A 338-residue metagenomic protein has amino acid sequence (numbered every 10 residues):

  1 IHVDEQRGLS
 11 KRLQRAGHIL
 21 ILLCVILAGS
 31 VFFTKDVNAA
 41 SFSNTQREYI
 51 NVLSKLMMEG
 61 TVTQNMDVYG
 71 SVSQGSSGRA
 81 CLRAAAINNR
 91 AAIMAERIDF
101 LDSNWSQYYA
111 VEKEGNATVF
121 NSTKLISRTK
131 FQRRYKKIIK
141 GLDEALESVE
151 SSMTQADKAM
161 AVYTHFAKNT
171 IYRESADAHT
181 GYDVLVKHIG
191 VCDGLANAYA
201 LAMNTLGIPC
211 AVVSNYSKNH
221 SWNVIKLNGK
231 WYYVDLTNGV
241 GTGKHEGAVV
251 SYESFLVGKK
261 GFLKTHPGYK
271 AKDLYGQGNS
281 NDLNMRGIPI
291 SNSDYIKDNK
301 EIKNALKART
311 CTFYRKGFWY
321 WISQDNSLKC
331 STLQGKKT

Functional and structural regions predicted by a protein language model:
I1-R12: N-terminal secretory signal peptides that target proteins for export/translocation
R7, F33-K140, F318, C330-G335: Linear, non-domain "peripheral" regions
Q14-K35: Sec-dependent N-terminal signal peptides of Gram-positive bacterial secreted proteins and lipoproteins
T129-V184: Secondary-structure boundary elements
G194-L263: Hydrophobic/aromatic-rich core segments of domains that either
E246-E301: Alpha-helical and coiled-coil interaction segments, frequently adjacent to or embedded within charge-biased
N292-A305, S327-T338: Surface-exposed loop/turn elements that mediate protein-protein interactions on large endomembrane-trafficking
T310-Q324, K329: Short beta-strand elements that form the blades of beta-propeller/WD-repeat-like and other beta-sheet-rich scaffold
